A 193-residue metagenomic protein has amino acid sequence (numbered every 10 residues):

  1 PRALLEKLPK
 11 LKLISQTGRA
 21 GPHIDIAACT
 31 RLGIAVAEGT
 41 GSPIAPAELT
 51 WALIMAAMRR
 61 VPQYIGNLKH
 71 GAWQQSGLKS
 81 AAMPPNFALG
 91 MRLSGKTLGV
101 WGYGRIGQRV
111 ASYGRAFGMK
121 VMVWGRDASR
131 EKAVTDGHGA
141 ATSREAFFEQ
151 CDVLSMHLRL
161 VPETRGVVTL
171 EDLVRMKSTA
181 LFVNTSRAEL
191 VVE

Functional and structural regions predicted by a protein language model:
P1-R2, D127-E193: Rossmann-like adenosine-cofactor binding region
P1-S42, E149, T169: An N-terminal-biased, well-structured beta-alpha scaffold segment characteristic of Rossmann-like dinucleotide-binding
L11, S94-T97, L170, T179: Phosphate-coordination loops involved in phosphoryl transfer and adenosine-cofactor binding
L32, T40-T97: Phosphate-binding beta-alpha-beta segment of Rossmann-like dinucleotide-binding domains, i.e., the NAD(P)
L98-V100, V123: Hydrophobic Val/Ile/Leu positions in short beta-strands of Rossmann-like dinucleotide-binding domains
Y103-G104: Glycine-rich Rossmann-fold phosphate-binding loop(s) that bind the pyrophosphate of adenine dinucleotide cofactors
G107-Q108: N-terminal Rossmann-fold NAD(P) dinucleotide-binding loop
A111, M119-K120: Residues at the starts of beta-strands that form the adenosine-phosphate
